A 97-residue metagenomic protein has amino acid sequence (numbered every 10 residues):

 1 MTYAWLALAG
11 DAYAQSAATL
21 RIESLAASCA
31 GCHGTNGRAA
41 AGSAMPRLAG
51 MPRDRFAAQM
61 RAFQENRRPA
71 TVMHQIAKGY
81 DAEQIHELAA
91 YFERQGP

Functional and structural regions predicted by a protein language model:
T19-I22, G37-E65, H74-K78: Gly/Gly-Pro-rich "capping" loops immediately C-terminal to redox-active cysteine motifs in periplasmic/lumenal
A27-T35, L88: The canonical Cys-X-X-Cys-His
H33-R38, E93-R94: Detector for the c-type heme attachment site
R68, A77-P97: C-terminal capping alpha-helices of c-type cytochrome domains
